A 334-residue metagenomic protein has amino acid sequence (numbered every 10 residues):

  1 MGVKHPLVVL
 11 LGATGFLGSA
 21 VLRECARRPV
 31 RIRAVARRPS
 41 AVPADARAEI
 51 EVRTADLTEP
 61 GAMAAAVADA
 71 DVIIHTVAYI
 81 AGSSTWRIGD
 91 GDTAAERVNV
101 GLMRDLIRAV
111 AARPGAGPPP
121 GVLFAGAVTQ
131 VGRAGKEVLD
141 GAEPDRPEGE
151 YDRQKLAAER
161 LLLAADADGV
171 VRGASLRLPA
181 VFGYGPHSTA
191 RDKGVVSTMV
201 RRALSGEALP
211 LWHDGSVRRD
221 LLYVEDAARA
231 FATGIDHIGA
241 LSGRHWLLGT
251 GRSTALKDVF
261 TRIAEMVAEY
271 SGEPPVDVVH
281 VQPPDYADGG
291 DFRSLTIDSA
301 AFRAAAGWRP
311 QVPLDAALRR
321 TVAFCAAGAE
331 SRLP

Functional and structural regions predicted by a protein language model:
L7, P313-P334: Amphipathic terminal alpha-helices
V8-R28: N-terminal Rossmann NAD(P)H-binding glycine-rich loop of SDR-like oxidoreductase domains
T54-V98: NAD(P)H-binding glycine-rich loop region in Rossmannoid oxidoreductase-like domains and their noncatalytic homologs
R104-E150: Conserved Rossmann-fold NAD(P)-dependent oxidoreductase catalytic core, especially the SDR/UDP-sugar
E148-A174, L204: Active-site Tyr-X1-5-Lys
L156, G169, V181-S197, W212 (+3 more regions): Glycine/proline-rich active-site loop of Rossmann-fold NAD(P)-dependent oxidoreductases
H187-D192, G215-A228, R244-M266, V312 (+1 more regions): Substrate-binding strand-loop-helix patch in Rossmann-like NAD(P)-dependent oxidoreductase/epimerase domains
G234-A287: Mid/C-terminal beta-alpha module of Rossmann-like enzyme folds, strongest in SDR-family dehydrogenases/epimerases
